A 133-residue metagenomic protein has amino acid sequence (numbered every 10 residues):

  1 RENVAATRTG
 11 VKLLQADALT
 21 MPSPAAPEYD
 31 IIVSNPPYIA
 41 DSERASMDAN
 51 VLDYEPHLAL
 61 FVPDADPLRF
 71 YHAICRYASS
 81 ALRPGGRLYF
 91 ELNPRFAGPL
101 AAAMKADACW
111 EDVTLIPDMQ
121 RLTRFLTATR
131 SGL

Functional and structural regions predicted by a protein language model:
R1-L133: S-adenosylmethionine
